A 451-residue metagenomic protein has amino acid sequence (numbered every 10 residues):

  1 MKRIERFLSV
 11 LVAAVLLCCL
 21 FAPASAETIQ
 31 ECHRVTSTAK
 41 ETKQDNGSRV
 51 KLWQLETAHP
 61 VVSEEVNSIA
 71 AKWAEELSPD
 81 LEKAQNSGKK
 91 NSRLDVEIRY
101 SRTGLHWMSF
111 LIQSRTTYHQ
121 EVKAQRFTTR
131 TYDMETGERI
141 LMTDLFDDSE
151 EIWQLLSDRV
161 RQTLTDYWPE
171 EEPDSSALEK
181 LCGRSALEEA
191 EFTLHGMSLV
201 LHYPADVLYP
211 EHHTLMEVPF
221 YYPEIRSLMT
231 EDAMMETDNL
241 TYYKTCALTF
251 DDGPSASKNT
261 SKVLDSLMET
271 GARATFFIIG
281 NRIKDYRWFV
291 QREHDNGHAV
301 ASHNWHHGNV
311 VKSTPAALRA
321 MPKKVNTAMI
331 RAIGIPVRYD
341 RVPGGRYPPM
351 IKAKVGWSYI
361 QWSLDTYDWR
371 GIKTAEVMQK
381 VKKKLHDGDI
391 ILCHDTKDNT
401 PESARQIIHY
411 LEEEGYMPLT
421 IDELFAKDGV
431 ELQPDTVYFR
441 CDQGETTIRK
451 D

Functional and structural regions predicted by a protein language model:
R3-A26: Sec-dependent N-terminal signal peptides of Gram-positive bacterial secreted proteins and lipoproteins
P23-C246: Compositionally biased intrinsically disordered regions enriched in Thr/Gly
Q54, I112-T116, T136, D144-F146 (+7 more regions): A mature extracytoplasmic/lumenal domain signature
W73-L81, Q85, T136, V160-W168 (+7 more regions): Sec/Tat-exported extracytoplasmic proteins
R102-T103, K123-A124, T193-L194, N239-Y242 (+4 more regions): Extracellular/periplasmic catalytic domains that process cell-envelope and extracellular macromolecules
G137, E150, K262-D265, K284-D285 (+1 more regions): Catalytic domains of cell-wall/extracellular-matrix polysaccharide-remodeling enzymes, centered on de-N-acetylation
E231-N309, S313, A317-K324, A328 (+2 more regions): Active-site beta->alpha N-cap acidic-glycine motif
Q433-D451: A short C-terminal boundary segment appended to hydrolase-like catalytic domains
